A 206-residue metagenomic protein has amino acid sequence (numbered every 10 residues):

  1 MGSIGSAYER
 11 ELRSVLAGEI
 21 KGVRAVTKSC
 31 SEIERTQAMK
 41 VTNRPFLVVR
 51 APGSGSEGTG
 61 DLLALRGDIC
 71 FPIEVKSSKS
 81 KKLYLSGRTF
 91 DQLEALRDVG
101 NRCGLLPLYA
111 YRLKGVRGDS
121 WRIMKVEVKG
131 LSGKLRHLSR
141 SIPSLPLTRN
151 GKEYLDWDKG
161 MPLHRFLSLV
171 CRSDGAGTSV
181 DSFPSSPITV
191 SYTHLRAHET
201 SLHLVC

Functional and structural regions predicted by a protein language model:
M1-G53: Acidic-basic catalytic patches of nuclease active cores, encompassing PD-(D/E)XK and other metal-cofactor nuclease
S3, N101, L106-G175: Domain-level recognition of nuclease-like catalytic cores that cleave nucleotide substrates
G55-S56, G60-P72: Active-site beta-strand-loop-beta-strand hairpin of nuclease catalytic cores that positions key catalytic residues
V75: Residues immediately flanking
S78-R117: Short, charged, amphipathic alpha-helix that recurs within catalytic cores of restriction-modification and other
G175-V180, P184: Polar low-complexity intrinsically disordered regions
T193-T200: Conserved small/polar residues in nucleotide/adenosyl-binding loops
V205-C206: Hydrophobic alpha-helical segments, chiefly the membrane-spanning helices and signal/signal-anchor peptides
